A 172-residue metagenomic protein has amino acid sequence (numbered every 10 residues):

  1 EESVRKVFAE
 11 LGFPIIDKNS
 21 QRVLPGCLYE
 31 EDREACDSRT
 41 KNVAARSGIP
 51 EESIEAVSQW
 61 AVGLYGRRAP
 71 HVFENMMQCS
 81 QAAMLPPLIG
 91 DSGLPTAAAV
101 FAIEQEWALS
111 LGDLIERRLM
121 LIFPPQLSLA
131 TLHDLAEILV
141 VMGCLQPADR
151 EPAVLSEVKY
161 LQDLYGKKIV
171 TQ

Functional and structural regions predicted by a protein language model:
E1-Q172: C-terminal accessory subdomains/tails of enzymes that are appended
